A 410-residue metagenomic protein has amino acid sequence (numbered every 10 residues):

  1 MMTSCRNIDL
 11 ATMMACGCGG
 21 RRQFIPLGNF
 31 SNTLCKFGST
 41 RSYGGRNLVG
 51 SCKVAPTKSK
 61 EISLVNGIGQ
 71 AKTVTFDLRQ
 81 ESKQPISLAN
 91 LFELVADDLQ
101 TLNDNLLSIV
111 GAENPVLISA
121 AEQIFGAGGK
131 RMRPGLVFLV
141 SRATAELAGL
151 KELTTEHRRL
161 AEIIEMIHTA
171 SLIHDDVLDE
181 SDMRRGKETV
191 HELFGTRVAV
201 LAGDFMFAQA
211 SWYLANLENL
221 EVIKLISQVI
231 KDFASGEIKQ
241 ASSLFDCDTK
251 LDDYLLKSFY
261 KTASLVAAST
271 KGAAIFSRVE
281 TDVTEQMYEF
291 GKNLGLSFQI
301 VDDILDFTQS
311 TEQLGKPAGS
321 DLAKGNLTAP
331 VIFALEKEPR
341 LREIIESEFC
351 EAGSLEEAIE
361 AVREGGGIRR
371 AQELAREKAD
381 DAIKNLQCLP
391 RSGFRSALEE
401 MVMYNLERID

Functional and structural regions predicted by a protein language model:
M2-D410: All-alpha prenyltransferase/terpene-synthase fold signal
